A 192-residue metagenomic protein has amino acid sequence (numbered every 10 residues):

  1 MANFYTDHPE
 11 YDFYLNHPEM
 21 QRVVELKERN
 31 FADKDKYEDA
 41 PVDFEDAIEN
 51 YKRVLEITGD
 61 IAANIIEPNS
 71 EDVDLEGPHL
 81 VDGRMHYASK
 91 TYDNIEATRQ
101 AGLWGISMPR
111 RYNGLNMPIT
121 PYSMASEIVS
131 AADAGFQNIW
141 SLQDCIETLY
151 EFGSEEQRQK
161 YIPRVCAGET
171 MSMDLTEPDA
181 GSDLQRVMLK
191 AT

Functional and structural regions predicted by a protein language model:
M1-F136, E156, K160: Amphipathic, small/basic residue-rich leader segments at the start of a protein or domain
M20-Q21, A131, T148-E155, A167 (+1 more regions): Short, well-ordered loop/turn and helix-capping segments at boundaries between secondary-structure elements and domains
D82-K90, E151, G168-S172: Short, mixed-charge aromatic SLiMs
E96, S123-E127, Q143-E151, M173: Contiguous, well-ordered alpha-helical segments that form the cores/surfaces of helical PPI scaffolds
G105-S107, L142, G168: Short glycine- and basic-residue-enriched patches
L115, E156-T192: Glycine-rich, Trp-frequent "lid" loop and neighboring beta-strands that shape and gate the flavin cofactor pocket
Q137-E155, G181: N-terminal glycine-rich flavin-associated loop
